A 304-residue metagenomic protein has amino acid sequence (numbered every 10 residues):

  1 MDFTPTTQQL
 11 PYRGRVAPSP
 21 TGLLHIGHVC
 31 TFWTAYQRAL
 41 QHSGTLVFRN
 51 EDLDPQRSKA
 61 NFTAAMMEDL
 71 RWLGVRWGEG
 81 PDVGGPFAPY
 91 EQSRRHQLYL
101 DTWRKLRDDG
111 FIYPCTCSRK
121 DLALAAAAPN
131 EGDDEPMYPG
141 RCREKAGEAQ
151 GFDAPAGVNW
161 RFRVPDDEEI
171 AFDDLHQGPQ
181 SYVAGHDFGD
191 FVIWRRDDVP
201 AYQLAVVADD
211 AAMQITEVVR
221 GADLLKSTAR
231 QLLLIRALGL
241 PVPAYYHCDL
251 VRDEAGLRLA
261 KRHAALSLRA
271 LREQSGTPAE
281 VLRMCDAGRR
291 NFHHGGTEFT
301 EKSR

Functional and structural regions predicted by a protein language model:
M1-T7, H294-R304: Short, low-complexity, charge-dense intrinsically disordered segments
D2-E131, A222-D223, A229-L240: N-terminal Rossmann-like or analogous alpha/beta NTP/dinucleotide-binding catalytic cores that position adenine
F3, F87, A255-N291: Conserved catalytic-core subdomain
G78-P81, V242-Y245, A279-V281: Short, surface-exposed acidic
R104-D108, A211, R272, D286: Alpha-helix boundary recognition
C117, R141, R283-D286: Short coil/turn segments at secondary-structure boundaries
K120-A260, S267-R272: Active-site cores that bind ATP or allylic diphosphates and position pyrophosphate for catalysis
